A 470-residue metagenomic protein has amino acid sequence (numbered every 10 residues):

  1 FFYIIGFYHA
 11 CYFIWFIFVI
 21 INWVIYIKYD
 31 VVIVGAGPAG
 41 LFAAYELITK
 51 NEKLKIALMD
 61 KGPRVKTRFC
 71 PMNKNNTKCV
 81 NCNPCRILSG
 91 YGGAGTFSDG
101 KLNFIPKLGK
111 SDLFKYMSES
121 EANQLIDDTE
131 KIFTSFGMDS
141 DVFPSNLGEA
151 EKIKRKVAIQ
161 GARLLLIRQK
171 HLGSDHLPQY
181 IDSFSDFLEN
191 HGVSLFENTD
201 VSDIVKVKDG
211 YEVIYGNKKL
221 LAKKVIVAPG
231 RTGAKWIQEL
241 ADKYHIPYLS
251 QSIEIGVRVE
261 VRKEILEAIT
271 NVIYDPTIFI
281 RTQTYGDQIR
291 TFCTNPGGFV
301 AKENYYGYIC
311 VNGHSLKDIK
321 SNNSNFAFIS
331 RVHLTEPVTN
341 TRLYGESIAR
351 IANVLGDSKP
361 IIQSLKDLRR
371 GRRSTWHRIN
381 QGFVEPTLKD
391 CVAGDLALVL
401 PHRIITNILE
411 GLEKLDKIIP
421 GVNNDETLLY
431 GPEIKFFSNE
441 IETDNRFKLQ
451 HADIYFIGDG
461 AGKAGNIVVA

Functional and structural regions predicted by a protein language model:
Y26-P106, G148-A470: Residues forming the flavin
G90-F143: Dinucleotide-binding Rossmann-like beta1-alpha1 core, especially the glycine-rich loop that anchors the ADP
